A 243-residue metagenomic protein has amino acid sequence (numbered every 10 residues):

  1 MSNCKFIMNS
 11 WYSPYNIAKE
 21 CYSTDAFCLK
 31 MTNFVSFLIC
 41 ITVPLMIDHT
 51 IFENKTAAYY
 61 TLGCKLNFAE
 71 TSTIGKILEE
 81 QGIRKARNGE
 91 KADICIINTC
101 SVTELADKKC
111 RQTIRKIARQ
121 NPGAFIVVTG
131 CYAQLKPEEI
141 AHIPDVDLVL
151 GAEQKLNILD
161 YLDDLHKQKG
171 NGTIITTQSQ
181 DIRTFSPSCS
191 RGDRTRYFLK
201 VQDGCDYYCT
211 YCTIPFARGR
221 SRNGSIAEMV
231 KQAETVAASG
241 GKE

Functional and structural regions predicted by a protein language model:
S2, N16-I17, N54, T195: Hydrophobic alpha-helical context, especially transmembrane and signal-peptide helices
F6, N16, L38-C40, M46 (+1 more regions): Generic short N-terminal amphipathic or hydrophobic helices
P14-Y15, D25: Short, low-complexity, intrinsically disordered N-terminal modules that encode targeting/processing signals
L45-E243: Proteins enriched for Cys/Gly/acidic motifs involved in redox and nucleic-acid/cofactor modification
